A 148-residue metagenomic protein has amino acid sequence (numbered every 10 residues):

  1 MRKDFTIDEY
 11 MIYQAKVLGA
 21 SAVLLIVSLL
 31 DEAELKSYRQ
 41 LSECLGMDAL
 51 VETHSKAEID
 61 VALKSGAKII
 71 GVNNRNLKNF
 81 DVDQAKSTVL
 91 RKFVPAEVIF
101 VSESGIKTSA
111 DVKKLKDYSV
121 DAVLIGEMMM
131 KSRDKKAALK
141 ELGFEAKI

Functional and structural regions predicted by a protein language model:
M1-D8, S21-E32, G46-S55, I59 (+2 more regions): Catalytic beta/alpha-barrel core
I7-G19, H54-S65, S102, I106-I125: Catalytic cores of alpha/beta
D8-I12, L30-Q40, H54-K56, D60-S65 (+2 more regions): Short loop-to-alpha-helix "cap/lid" segments that border enzyme active sites across diverse enzyme classes
Q14-E34, G71-F80, V120-A138: Glycine-rich phosphate-binding active-site loops on the catalytic face of alpha/beta enzymes
Q14-V17, Y38-R39, S65-A67, Q84-S87 (+2 more regions): Short, glycine/charged-enriched secondary-structure capping and boundary segments
V17-V23, E43-M47, K64-G71, P95-E97 (+1 more regions): Glycine-enriched alpha-helix->loop->beta-strand junction motifs that scaffold or abut catalytic
K86-V94, K116, K131-I148: C-terminal helical cap(s) of enzyme catalytic domains, especially alpha/beta-barrels
